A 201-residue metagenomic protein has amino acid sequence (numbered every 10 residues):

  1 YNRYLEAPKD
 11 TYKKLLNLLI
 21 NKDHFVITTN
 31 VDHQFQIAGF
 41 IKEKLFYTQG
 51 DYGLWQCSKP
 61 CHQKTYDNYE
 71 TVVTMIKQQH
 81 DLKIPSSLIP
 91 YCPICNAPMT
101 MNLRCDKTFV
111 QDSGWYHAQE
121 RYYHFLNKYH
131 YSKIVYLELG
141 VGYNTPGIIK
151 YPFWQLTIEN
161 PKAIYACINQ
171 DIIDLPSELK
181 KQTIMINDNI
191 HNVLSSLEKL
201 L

Functional and structural regions predicted by a protein language model:
Y1-L201: Conserved catalytic alpha/beta core of Sir2/sirtuin-type deacylases, generalized to analogous enzyme cores that bind
